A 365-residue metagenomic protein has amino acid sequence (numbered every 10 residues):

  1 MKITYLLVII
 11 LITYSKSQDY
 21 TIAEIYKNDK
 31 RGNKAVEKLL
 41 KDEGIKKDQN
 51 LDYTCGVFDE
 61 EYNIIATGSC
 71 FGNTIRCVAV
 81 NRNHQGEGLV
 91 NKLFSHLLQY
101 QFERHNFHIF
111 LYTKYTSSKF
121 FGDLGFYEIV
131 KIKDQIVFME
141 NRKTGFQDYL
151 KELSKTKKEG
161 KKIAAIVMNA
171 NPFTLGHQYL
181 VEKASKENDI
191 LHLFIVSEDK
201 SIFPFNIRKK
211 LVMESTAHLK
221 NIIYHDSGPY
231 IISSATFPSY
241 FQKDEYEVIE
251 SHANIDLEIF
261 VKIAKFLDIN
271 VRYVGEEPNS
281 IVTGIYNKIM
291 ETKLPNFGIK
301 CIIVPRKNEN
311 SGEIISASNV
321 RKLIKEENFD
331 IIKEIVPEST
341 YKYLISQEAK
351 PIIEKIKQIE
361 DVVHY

Functional and structural regions predicted by a protein language model:
K2-L6: Sec-dependent signal peptide recognition, specifically the positively charged N-region followed immediately by
L11-K47, F58, N63: Short amphipathic alpha-helix that is part of the acyltransferase structural core
L51, F71, I132-K133: Structural motif
D52, I75, K161: Short coil/loop residues immediately preceding or within conserved phosphate-binding loops of NTP-utilizing enzyme
G56, Y62-A79: Conserved beta-strand in the GNAT
H84, G88-L97, G176: Conserved acetyl-CoA pyrophosphate-binding loop and the N-cap/start of the following alpha-helix in GNAT-like
Q101-K114: Conserved GNAT acetyl-CoA-binding A-motif
T113, S118-Y365: Nucleotidyltransferase catalytic core that binds NTPs
